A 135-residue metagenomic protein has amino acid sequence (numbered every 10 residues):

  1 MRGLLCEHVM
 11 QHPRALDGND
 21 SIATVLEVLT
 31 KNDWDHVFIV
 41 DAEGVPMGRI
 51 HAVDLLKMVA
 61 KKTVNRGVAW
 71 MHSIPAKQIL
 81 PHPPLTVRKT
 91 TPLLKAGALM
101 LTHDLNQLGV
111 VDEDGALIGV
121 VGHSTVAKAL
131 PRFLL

Functional and structural regions predicted by a protein language model:
M1-H12, H51-T86, P92-L93, G97-L101 (+1 more regions): Tandem CBS (Bateman) regulatory domains
A15-W34, V40, T86-L105, V111 (+1 more regions): The conserved cystathionine-beta-synthase
V40-A42, M58: Acidic/polar N-terminal loop/beta-strand segments that form early-domain functional surfaces
Q107, A116-L117: Short beta-strands and strand-coil junctions in structured, solvent-facing domains, enriched
